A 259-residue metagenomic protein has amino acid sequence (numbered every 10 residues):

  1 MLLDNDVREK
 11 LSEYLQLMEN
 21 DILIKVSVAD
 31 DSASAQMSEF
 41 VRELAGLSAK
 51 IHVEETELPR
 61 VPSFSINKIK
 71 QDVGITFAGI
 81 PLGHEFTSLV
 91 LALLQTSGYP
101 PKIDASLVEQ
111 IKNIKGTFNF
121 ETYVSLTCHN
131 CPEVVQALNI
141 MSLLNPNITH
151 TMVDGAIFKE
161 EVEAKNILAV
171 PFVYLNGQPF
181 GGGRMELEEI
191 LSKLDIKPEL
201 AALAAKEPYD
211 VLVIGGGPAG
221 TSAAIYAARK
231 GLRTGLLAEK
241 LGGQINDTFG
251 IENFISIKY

Functional and structural regions predicted by a protein language model:
L2-R42, I111-P146, H150-M152: Local sequence-structure signature of Cys/Sec-based thiol-disulfide redox active-site neighborhoods
K25, M37, V41, L47-I69 (+2 more regions): Long, folded non-catalytic interaction modules
A29, A49-R60, P146-E160: Thiol-based oxidoreductase modules, predominantly thioredoxin-like and allied folds used for disulfide exchange
E57-I75, K159-N176: Structural micro-motif
K68-P100, Y174-A202: Non-catalytic, surface beta->alpha helical segment in thiol-disulfide oxidoreductase systems
Y99-I114, L200-V213: Long, charged amphipathic helices and adjacent flexible linkers at domain junctions
F118-E121, S125-L126, N130-P132, L138 (+3 more regions): Beta1-alpha1 glycine-rich phosphate/pyrophosphate-binding loop at the start of Rossmann-like nucleotide-binding domains
S142-I148, A156-D210: Extreme N-terminal leader/targeting segments of oxidoreductases
